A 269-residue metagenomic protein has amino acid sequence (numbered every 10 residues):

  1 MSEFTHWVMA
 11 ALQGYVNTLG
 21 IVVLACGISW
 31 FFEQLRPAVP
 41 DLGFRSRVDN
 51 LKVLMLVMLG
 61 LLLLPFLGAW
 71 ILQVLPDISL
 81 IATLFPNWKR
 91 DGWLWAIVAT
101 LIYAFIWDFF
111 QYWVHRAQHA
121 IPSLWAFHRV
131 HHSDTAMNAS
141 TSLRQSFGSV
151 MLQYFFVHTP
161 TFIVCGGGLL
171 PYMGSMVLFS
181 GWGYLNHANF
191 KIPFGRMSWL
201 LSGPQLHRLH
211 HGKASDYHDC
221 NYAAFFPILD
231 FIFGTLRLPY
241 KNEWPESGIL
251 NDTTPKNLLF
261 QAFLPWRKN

Functional and structural regions predicted by a protein language model:
M1-G14: Short, strongly hydrophobic alpha-helical membrane anchors
L12, V16, S46-D49, G166 (+2 more regions): Membrane-water interface of alpha-helical transmembrane segments
G14-A82, W88, W95-Q111: Specific transmembrane helices
G27, R47, A224-T235, Q261-P265: A transmembrane-helix-recognition feature enriched in membrane-embedded lipid enzymes and envelope glyco-/phospholipid
M55-G68, I78, W93-E246: Membrane-embedded catalytic scaffold of the fatty acid hydroxylase/desaturase
N87-W88, M197: Short, flexible, glycine/charge-rich loop motifs used to bind or transfer phosphoryl groups or to couple energy/partner
W244-N269: A membrane-cytosol interface segment of integral membrane proteins
